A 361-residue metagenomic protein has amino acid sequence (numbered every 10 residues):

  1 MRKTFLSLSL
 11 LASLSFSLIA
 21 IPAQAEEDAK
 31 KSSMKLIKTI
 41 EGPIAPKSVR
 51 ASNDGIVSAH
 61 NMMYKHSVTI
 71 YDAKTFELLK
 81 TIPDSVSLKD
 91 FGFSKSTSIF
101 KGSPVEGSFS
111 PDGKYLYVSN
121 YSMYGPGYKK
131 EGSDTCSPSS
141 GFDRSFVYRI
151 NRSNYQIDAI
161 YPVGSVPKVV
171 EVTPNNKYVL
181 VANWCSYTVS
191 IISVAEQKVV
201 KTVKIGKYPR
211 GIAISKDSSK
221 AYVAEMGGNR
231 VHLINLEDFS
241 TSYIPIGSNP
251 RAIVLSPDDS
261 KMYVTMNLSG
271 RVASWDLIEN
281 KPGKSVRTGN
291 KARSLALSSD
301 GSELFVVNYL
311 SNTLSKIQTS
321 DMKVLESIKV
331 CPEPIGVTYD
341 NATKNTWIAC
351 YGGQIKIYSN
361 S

Functional and structural regions predicted by a protein language model:
M1-T4: Positively charged n-region of N-terminal signal peptides that target proteins for export
L6-S15: Hydrophobic helical h-region of N-terminal Sec-dependent signal peptides in bacterial secretory/periplasmic proteins
L14, L18-S361: Predominantly soluble domains enriched in secretory-pathway, periplasmic, or organellar proteins
